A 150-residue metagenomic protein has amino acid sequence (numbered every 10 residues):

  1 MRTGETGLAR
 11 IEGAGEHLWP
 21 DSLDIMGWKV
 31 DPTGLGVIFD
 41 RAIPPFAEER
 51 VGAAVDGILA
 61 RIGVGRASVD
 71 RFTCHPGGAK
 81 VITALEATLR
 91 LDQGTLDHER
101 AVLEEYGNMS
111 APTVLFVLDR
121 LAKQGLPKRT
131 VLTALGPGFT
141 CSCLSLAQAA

Functional and structural regions predicted by a protein language model:
M1-E49, A53-G57, L135, A147-A150: Condensing-enzyme catalytic core mediating Claisen C-C bond formation in acyl metabolism
E48, G52, R66, D70-A150: Claisen-condensing/thiolase-fold acyl-transfer catalytic domains that form or cleave C-C bonds in fatty acid
